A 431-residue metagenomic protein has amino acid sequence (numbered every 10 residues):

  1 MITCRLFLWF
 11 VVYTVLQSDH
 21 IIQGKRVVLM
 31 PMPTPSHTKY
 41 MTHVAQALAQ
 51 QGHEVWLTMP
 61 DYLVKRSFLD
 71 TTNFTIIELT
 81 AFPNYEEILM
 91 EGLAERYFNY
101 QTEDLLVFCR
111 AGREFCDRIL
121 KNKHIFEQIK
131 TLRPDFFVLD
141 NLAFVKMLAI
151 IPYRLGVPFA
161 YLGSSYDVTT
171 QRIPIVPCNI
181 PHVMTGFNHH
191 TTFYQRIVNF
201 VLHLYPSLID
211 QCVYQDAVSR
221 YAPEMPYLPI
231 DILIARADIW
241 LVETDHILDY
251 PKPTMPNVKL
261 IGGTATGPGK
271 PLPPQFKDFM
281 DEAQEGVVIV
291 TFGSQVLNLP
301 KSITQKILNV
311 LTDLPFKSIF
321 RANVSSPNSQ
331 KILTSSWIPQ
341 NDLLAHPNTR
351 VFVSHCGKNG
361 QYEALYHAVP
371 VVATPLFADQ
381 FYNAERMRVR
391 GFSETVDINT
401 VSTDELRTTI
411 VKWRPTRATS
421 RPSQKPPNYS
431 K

Functional and structural regions predicted by a protein language model:
T3-I21, M387: Cleavable N-terminal signal peptides of Sec/SRP-targeted secreted and luminal proteins
S18-T34: Nucleotide-activated donor-dependent transferases that construct or modify glycoconjugates
K25-V27, V287, P370: Residues that mark the start of a beta-strand
P33, H43-Q330, W337, T403 (+1 more regions): Nucleotide-sugar-dependent glycosyltransferase catalytic domains
S36-K39: Short N-terminal binding/cap micro-motifs at the start of the first secondary-structure element
F137-L139, S336-A384: A donor-sugar binding/catalytic signature common to diverse glycosyltransferases and related nucleotide-sugar
Y153, A364-L365, R388: Short alpha-helix at the nucleotide-sugar/activated-sugar donor binding site of glycosyltransferases and closely
V389-E394, N399, V411-N428: Conserved donor-nucleotide binding/catalytic region of nucleotide-linked donor-dependent transferases
